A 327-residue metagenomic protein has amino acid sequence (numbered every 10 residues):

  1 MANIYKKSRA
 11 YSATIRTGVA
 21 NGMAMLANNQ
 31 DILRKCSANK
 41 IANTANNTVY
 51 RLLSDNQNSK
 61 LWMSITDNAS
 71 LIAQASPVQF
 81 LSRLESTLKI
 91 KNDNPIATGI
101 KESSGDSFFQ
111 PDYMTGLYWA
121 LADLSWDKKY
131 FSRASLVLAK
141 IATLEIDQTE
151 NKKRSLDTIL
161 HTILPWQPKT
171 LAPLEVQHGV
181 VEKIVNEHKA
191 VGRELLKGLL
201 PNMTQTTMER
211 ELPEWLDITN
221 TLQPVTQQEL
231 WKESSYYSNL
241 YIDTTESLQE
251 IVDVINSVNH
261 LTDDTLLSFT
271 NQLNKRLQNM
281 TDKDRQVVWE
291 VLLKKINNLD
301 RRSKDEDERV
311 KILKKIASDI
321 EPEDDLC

Functional and structural regions predicted by a protein language model:
M1-C327: Non-catalytic all-alpha helical scaffold/repeat segments
